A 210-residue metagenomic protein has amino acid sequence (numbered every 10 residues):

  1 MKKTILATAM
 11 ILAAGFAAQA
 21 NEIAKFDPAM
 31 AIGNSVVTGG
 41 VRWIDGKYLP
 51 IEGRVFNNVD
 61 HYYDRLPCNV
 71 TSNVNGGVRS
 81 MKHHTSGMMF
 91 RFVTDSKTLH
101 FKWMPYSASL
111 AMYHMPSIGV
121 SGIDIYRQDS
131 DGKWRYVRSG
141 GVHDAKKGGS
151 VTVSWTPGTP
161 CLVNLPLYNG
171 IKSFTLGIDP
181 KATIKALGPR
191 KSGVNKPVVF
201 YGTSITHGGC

Functional and structural regions predicted by a protein language model:
M1-T4: Positively charged n-region of N-terminal signal peptides that target proteins for export
L6-A7, H207: General alpha-helical segment detector with a strong preference for membrane-spanning helices and helix-boundary regions
M10-A18: Hydrophobic h-region of N-terminal signal peptides that target proteins for export in Gram-negative bacteria
A14, S86, Y201: Short glycine-rich loop/turn motifs that provide flexible caps or phosphate-binding loops at active sites
A20-P197: N-terminal secretory targeting modules
N195-C210: Catalytic nucleophile-elbow at a beta strand-turn-alpha helix junction centered on a G-D-S/GDSL motif, marking
